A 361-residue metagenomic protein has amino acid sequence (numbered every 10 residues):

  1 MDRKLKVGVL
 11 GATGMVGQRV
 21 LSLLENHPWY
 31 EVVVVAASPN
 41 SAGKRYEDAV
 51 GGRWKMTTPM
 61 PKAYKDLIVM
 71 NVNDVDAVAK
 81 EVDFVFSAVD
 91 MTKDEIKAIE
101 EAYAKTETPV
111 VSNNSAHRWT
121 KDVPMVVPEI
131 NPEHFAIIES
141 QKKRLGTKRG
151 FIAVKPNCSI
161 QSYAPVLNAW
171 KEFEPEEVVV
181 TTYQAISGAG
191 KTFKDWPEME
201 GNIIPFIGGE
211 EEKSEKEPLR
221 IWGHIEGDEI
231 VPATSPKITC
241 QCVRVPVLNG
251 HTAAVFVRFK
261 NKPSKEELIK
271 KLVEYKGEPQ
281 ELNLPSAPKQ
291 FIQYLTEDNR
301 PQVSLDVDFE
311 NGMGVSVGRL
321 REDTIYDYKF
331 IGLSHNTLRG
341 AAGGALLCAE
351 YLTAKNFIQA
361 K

Functional and structural regions predicted by a protein language model:
M1-P205, K237, F309, S316 (+3 more regions): N-terminal Rossmann-like NAD(P) cofactor-binding subdomain of oxidoreductases, focused on the glycine-rich
S187-K361: Charged docking surfaces used in two-component/phosphorelay signaling
